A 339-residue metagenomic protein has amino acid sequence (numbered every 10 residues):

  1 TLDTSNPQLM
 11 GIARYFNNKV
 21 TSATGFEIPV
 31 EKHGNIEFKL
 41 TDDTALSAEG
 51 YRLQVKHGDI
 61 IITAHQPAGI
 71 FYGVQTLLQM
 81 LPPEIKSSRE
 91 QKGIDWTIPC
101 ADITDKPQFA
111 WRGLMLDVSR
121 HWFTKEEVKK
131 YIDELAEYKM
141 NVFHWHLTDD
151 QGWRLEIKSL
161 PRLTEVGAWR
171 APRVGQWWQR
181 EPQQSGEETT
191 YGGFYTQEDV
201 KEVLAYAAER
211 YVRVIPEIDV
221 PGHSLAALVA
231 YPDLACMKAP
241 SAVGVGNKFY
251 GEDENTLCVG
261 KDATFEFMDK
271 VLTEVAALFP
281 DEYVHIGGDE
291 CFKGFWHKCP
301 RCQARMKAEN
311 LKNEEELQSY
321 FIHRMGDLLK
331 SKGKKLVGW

Functional and structural regions predicted by a protein language model:
T1-F109: Contiguous, structured surface segment used for ligand recognition
Q66, L114, L135, V214 (+3 more regions): Conserved, mostly hydrophobic/aromatic
P107, Q151-E209, S224-E266, G294-S319: Aromatic- and acidic-residue-enriched carbohydrate-binding clefts of CAZyme catalytic domains
R112-L116, F143-W145, V214-I218, V284-I286 (+1 more regions): Hydrophobic faces of well-ordered beta-strands that scaffold small-molecule active sites in alpha/beta enzyme cores
G113-E127, T256-A263: Active-site mouth loops of central-metabolism enzymes
D117-D150: A conserved hydrophobic secondary-structure block that centers on an alpha-helix together with its immediately flanking
S119, T148-G152, D219-H223, D289-C291: Active-site beta-loop-alpha junctions enriched in small/polar residues
F265-W339: Gly/Pro-rich turn-and-neighbor structural signature
